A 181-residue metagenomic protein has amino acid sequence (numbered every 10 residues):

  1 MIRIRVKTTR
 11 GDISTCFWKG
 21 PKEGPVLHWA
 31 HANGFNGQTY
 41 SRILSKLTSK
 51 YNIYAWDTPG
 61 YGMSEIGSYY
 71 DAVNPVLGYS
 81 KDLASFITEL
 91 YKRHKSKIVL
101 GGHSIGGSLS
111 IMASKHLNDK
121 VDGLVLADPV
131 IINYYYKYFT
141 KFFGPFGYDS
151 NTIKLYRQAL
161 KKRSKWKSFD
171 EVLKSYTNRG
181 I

Functional and structural regions predicted by a protein language model:
M1-I13: N-terminal cap/lid segment of alpha/beta-hydrolase-fold proteins
T9-D12, E23-G24, A84: Short acidic/polar mixed-charge low-complexity motifs
R10, T48, R93-K95, N118-D119: Short, well-ordered coil/turn elements that cap or connect secondary structure elements
S14-S68: Conserved HGGG/HGGXW glycine-rich cap/lid loop of the alpha/beta-hydrolase fold
T58-G101, F142-F143: Active-site loop/oxyanion-hole signature of alpha/beta-hydrolase fold enzymes
S96-F139: Conserved hydrolase catalytic core segment
V125-I181: Flexible "cap/lid" subdomain of the alpha/beta-hydrolase fold that forms the substrate-access gate
